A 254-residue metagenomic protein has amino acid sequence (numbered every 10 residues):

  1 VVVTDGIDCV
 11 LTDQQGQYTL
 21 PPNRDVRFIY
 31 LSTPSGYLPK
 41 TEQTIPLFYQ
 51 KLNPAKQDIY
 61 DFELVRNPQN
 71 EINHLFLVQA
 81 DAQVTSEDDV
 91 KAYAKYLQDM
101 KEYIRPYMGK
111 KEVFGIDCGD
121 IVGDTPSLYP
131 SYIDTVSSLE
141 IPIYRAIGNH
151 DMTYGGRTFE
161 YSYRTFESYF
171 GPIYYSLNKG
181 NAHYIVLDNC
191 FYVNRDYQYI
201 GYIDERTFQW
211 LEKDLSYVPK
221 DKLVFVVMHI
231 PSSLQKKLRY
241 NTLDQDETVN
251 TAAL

Functional and structural regions predicted by a protein language model:
T4-Q17, P21: Short, acidic Ser/Thr/Gly-rich low-complexity loop/linker segments typical of extracellular and cell-surface proteins
D5, D25-Q50: A short, solvent-exposed loop/turn motif at the edges and junctions of modular extracellular/periplasmic domains
S35-K40, K51, P126-K220, D244-L254: Extended active-site neighborhood of metal-dependent phosphoesterases/phosphodiesterases
T41-Y129: N-terminal active-site segment of His-dependent metallophosphoesterases
N73-S86, N181-F191, F225-H229: Active-site-proximal beta-strand elements of phosphoester/diester hydrolases
V78-A80, V113-D120, D124, I143-N149 (+3 more regions): Active-site neighborhood of phospho(di)ester-bond hydrolases with catalytic His/Asp-centered motifs
L215-Y240: Short acidic, glycine-rich surface-loop motifs adjacent to enzyme active sites
